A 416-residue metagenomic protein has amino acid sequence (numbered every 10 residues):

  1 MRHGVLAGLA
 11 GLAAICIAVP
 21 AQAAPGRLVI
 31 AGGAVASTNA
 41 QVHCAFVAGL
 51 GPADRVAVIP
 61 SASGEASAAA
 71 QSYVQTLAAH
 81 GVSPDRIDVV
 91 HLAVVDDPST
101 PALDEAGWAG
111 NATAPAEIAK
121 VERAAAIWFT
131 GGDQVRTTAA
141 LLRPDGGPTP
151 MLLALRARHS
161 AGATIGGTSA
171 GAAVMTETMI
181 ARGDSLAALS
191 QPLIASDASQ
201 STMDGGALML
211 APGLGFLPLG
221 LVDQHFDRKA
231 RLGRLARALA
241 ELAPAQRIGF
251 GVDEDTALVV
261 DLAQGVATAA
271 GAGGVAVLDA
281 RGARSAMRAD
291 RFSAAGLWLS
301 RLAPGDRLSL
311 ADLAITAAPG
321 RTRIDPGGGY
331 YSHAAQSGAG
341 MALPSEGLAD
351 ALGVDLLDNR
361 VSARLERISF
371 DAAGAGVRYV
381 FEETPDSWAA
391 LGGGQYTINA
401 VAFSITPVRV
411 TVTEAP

Functional and structural regions predicted by a protein language model:
M1-L9: Bacterial N-terminal signal peptides that target proteins for export
A18-P20: N-terminal signal peptide c-region/cleavage motif recognized by signal peptidases
A23-S37, A93-A106: Acidic/glycine-enriched edge-of-secondary-structure segments
A24-D54, V58-I59, S63-S72, L77-V82 (+2 more regions): C-terminal and late-domain segments of enzyme folds
S63-G64, S72, P84-E117: Functional beta-strand-loop-alpha-helix junction segments that form "active/interaction loops" within catalytic
A116, K120, G147-G162: Catalytic-core regions built around general acid/base machinery
W128-G131, A154-L155, H159-M179: Catalytic nucleophile loop
Q134-P148: Glycine/threonine-rich flexible loop motifs
